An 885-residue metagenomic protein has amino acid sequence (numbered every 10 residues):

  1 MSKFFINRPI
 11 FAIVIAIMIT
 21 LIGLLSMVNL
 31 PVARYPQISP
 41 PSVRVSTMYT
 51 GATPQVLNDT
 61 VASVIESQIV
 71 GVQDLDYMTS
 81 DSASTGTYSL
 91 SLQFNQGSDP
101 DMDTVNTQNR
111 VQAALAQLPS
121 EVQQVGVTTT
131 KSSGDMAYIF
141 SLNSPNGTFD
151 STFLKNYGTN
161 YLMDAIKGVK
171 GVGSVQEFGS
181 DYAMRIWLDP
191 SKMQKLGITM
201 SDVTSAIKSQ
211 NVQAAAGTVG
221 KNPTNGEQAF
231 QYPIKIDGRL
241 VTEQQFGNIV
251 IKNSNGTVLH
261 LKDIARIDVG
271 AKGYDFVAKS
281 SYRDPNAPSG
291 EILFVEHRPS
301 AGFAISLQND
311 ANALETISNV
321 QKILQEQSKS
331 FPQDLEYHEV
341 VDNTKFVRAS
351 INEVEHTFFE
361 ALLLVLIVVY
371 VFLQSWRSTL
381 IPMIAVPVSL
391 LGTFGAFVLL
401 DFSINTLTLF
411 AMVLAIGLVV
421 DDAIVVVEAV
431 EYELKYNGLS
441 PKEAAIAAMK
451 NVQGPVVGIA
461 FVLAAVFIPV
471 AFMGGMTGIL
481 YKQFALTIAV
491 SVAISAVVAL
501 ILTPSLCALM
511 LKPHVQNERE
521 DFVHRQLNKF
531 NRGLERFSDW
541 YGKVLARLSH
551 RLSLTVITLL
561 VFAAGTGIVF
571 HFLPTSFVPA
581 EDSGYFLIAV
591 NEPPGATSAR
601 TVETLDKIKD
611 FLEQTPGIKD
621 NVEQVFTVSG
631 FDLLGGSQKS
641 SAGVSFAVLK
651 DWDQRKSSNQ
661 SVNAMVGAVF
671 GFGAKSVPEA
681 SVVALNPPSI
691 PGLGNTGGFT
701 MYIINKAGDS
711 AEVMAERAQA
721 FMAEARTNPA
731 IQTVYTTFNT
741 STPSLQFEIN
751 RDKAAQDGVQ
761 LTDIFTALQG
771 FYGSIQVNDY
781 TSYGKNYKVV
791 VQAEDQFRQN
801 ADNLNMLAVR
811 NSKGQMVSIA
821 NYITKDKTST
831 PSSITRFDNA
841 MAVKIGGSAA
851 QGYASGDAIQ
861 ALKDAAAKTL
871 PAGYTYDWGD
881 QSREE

Functional and structural regions predicted by a protein language model:
M1-V32, V452, H524-V578, S676: Signature of alpha-helical transmembrane segments and their immediate interfacial
S2, I416-V430, Q453-F472, I479-L527 (+1 more regions): Transmembrane alpha-helices and their membrane-interface boundaries in multi-pass membrane transporters and channels
I10, I17-V56, L75, Q112-E121 (+9 more regions): Transmembrane helices with small-residue packing motifs
I13, M18-T20, L25, N29 (+13 more regions): Surface-exposed amphipathic alpha-helical segments in non-transmembrane regions that serve as interaction surfaces
I22-N29, R34, R44, E336 (+5 more regions): Hydrophobic transmembrane alpha-helices and their membrane-interface caps in long multi-pass transport proteins
T107, I367, T379-L400, A415 (+4 more regions): Small-residue-enriched core segments of transmembrane alpha-helices in multipass membrane transport and channel
S306-A311, I317-L364, A396, I404 (+1 more regions): Membrane-helix entry/capping segments
V340, V347, I351, V427 (+2 more regions): Helix-loop junctions and hydrophobic alpha-helical segments within the transmembrane domains of large membrane
